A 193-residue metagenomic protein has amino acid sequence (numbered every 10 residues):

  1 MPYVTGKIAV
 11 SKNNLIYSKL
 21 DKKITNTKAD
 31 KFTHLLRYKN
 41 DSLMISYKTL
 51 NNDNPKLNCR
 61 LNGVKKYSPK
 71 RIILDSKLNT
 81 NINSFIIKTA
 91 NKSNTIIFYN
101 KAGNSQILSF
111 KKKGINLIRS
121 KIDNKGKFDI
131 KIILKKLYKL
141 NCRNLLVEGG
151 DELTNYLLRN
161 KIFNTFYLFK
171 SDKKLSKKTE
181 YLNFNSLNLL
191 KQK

Functional and structural regions predicted by a protein language model:
P2-K193: Enzymes that bind and transform nitrogen-containing heteroaromatic metabolites
